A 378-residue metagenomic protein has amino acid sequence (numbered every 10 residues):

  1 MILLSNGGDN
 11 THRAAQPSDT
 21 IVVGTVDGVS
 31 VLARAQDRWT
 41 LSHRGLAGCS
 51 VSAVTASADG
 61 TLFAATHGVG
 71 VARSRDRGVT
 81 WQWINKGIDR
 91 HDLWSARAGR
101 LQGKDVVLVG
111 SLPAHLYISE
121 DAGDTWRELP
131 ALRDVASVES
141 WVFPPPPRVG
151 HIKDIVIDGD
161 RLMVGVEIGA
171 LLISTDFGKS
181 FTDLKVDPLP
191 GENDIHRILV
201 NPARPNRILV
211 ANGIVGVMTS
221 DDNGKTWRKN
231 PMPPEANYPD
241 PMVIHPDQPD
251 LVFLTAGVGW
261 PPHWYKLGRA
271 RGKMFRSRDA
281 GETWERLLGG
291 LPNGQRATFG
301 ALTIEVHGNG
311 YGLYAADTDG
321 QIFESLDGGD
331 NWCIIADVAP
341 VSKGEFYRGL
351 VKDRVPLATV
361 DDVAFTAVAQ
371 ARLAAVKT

Functional and structural regions predicted by a protein language model:
M1-T378: Extracellular glycan-interacting surfaces
